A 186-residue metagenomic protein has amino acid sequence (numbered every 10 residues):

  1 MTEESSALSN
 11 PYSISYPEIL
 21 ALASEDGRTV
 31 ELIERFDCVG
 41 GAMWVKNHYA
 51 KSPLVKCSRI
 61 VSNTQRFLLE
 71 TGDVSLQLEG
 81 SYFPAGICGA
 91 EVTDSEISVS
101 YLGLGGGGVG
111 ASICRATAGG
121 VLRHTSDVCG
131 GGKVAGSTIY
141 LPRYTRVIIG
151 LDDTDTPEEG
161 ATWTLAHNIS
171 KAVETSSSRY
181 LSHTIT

Functional and structural regions predicted by a protein language model:
M1-T186: Conserved mixed alpha/beta catalytic, RNA-binding, or beta-rich assembly cores of soluble enzyme, regulatory
